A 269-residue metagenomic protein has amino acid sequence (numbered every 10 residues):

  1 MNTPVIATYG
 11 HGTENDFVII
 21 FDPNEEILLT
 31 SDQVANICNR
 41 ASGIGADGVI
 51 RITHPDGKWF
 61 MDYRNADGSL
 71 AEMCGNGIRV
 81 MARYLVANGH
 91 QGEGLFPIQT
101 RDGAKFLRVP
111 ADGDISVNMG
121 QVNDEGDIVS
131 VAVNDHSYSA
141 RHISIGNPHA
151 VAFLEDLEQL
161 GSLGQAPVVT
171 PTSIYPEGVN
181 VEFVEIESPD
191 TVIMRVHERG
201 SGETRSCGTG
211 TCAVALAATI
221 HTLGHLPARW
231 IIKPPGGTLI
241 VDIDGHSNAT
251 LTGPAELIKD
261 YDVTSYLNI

Functional and structural regions predicted by a protein language model:
M1-A111, A150-I269: A glycine-rich beta-to-alpha transition motif near the start of alpha/beta enzyme domains, typified by
I115-G120: Short, solvent-exposed secondary-structure boundary/capping segments
Q121, S144, V196-E198: Non-cytosolic beta-sheet module surface loops
Q121-A140, S162-G164: Active-site glycine-rich loop that binds ribose-phosphate moieties when present
N123, I145-H149, A255: Glycine-rich beta-alpha junction loops
A132-Q159: Internal active-site segments that recognize and position negatively charged phosphoryl groups and nucleotide moieties
